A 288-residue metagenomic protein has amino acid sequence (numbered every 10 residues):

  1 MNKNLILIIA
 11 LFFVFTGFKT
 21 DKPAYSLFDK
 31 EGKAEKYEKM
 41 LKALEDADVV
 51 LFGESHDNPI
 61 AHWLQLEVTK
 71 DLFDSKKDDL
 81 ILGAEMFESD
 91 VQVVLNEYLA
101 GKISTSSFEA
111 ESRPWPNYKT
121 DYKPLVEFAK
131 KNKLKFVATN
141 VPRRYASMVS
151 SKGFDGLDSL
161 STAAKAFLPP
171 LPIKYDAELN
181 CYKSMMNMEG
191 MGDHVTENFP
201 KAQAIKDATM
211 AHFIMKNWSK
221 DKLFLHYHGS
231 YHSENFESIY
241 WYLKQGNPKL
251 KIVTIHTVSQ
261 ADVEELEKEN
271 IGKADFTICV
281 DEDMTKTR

Functional and structural regions predicted by a protein language model:
M1-L7, F13-A24: Bacterial Sec-dependent signal peptides at the C-terminal "C-region" and cleavage site
A10-L11, L72: Enrichment for repetitive, rod-forming helical segments
G17-R288: Compositional signal for N-terminal targeting/processing segments
